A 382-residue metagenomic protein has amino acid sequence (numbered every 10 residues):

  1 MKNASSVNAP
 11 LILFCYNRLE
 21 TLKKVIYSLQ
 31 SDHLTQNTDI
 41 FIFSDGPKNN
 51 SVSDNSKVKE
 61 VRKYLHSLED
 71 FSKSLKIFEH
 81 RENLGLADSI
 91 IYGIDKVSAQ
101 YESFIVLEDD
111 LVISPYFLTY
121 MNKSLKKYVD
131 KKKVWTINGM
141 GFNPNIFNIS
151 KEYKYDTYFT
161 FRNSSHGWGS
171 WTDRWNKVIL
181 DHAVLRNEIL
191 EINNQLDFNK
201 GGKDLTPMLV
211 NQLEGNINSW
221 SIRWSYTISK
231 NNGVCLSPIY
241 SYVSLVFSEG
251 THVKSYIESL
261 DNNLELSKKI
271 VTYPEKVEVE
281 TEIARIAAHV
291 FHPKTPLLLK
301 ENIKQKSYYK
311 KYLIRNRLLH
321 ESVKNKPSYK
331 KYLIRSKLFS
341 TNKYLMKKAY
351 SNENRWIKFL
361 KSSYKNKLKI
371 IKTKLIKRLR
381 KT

Functional and structural regions predicted by a protein language model:
K2-V106, L111-I314, L318-F339, Y344-S351 (+2 more regions): An acidic/histidine-cluster motif and surrounding catalytic segment that typifies divalent-metal-assisted enzyme active
F359, S363-K374, R378: Low-complexity, intrinsically disordered, cysteine-poor segments enriched in small/polar and charged residues
